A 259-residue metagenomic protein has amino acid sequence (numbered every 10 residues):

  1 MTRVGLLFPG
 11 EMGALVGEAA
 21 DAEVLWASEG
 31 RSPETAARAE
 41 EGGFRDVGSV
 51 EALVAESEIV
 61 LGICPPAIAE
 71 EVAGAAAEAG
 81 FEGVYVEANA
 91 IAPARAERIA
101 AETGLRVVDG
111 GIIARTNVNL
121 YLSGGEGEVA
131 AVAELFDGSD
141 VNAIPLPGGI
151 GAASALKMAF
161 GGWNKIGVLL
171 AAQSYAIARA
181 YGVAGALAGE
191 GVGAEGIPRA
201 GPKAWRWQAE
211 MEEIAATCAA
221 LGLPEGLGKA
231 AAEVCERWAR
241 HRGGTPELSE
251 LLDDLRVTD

Functional and structural regions predicted by a protein language model:
M1-A55, I59: NAD(P)+-binding Rossmann beta1-loop-alpha1 motif at the extreme N-terminus of oxidoreductases
E11-L15, A52, I59, V84 (+5 more regions): Amphipathic alpha-helical hairpins
V50, E58-L61, P66-Y121: Rossmann-like NAD(P)(H) cofactor-binding subdomain of soluble oxidoreductases
I91-G162: Rossmann-fold dinucleotide-binding core
L156-L248: Helical "substrate-binding/catalytic lid" subdomain of Rossmann-like NAD(P)-dependent dehydrogenases/reductases
T245-D259: Short, basic/aromatic-enriched C-terminal tail that caps enzymatic domains
